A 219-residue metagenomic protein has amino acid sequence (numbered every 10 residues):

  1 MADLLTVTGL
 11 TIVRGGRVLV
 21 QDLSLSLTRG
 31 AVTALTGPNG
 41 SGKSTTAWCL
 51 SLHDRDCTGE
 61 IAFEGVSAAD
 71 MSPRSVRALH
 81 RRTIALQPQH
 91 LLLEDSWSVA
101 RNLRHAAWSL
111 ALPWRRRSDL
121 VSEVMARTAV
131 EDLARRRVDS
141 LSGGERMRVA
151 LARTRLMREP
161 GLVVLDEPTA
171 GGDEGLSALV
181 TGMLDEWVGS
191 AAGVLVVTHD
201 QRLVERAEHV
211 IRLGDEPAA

Functional and structural regions predicted by a protein language model:
T36-P38: The feature captures the beta-strand-to-loop junction immediately N-terminal to the Walker
S51: Helix-to-loop junction immediately C-terminal to a conserved catalytic motif
G59-A69: Conserved ABC transporter NBD signature motif
A68-I84: ABC ATPase NBD coupling module
H90, D95-S109: Q-loop/switch helix immediately C-terminal to the Walker
R104, R116-L133: Conserved ABC ATPase "signature" region
R137-L141, E145: Conserved ABC ATPase signature
V163-E167: Catalytic Walker B motif of ABC-type/P-loop ATPase nucleotide-binding domains
